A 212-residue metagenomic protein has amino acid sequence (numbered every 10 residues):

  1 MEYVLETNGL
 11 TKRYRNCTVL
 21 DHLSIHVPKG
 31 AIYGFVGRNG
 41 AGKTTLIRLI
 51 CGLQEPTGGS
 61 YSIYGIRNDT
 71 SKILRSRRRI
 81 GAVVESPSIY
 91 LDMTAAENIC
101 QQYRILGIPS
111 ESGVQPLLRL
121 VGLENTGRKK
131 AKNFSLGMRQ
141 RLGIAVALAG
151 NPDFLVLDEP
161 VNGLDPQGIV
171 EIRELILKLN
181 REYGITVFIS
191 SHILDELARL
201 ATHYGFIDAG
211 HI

Functional and structural regions predicted by a protein language model:
R38-G42: Walker A (P-loop) phosphate-binding loop of ABC-type ATPase nucleotide-binding domains
C51: Helix-to-loop junction immediately C-terminal to a conserved catalytic motif
G59-D69, R75-S76: Conserved ABC transporter NBD signature motif
C100, R104, P109-T126: Conserved ABC ATPase "signature" region
L155-E159: Catalytic Walker B motif of ABC-type/P-loop ATPase nucleotide-binding domains
V170-Y183: Helical segment within the ABC ATPase nucleotide-binding domain
